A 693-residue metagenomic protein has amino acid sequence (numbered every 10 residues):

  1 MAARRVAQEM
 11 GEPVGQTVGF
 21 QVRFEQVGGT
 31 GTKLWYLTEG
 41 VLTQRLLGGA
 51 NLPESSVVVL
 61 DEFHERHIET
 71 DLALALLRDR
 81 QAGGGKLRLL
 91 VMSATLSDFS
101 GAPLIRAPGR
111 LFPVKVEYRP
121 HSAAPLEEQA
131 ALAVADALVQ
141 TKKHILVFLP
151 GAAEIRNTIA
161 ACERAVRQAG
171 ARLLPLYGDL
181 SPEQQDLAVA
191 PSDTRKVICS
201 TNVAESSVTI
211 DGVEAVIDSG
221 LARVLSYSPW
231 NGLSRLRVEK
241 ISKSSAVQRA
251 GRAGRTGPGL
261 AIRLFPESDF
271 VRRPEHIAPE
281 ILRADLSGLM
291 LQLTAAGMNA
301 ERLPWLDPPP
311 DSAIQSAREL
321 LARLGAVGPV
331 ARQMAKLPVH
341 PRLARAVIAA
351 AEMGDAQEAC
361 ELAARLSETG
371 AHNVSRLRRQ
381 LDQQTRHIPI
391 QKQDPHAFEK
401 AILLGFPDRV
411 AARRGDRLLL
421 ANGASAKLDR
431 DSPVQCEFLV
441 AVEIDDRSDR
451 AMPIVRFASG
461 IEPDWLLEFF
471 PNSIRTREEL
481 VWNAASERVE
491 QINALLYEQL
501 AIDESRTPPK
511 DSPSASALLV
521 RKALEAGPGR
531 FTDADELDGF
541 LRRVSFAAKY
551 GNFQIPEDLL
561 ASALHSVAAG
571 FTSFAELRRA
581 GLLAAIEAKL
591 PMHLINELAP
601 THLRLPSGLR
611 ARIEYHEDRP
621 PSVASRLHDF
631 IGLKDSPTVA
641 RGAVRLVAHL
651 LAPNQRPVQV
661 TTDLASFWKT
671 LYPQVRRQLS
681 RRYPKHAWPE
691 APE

Functional and structural regions predicted by a protein language model:
M1-A346, K392, D445-R447, D618: P-loop NTPase motor module signature
G11-G15, S226-S234, A397-F398, R578-M592: A short, flexible low-complexity segment enriched in Lys/Arg and Gly/Pro that occurs in N-terminal basic tails
S56, L87-M92, F112, K143-I145 (+15 more regions): Structural beta-strand/beta-sheet cores of well-ordered domains, especially the beta-sheet scaffolds that support
P150-I155, P258, R283-Q292, P309-R342 (+7 more regions): Core structural elements
H340-N373: Leucine-rich, amphipathic alpha-helical/linker segments
L362, L381, A441-E443: Small-residue-enriched alpha-helical segments and adjacent helix-cap loops that form tight helix-helix packing
L366-H396: Exposed, interaction-prone assembly regions rather than primary DNA-binding/catalytic cores
A401-E693: C-terminal accessory domains/tails appended to large, multi-domain proteins
